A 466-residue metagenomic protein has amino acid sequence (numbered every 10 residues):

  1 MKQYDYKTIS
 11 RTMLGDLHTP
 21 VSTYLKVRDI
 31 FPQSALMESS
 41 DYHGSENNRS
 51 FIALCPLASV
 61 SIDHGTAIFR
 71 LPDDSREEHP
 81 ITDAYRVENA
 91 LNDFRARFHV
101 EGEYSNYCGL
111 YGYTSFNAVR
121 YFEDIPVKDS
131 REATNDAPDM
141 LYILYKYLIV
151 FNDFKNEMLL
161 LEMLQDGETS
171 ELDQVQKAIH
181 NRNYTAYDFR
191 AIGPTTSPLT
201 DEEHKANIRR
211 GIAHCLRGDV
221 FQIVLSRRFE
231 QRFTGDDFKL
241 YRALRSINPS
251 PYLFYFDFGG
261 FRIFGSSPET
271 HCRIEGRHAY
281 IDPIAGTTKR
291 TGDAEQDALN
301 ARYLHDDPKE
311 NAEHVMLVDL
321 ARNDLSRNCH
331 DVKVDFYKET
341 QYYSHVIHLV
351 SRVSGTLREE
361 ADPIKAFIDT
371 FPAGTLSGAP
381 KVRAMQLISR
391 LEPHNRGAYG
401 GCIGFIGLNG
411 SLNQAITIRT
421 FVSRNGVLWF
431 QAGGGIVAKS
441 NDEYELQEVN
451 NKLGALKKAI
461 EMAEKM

Functional and structural regions predicted by a protein language model:
M1-M466: Extended alpha-helical targeting/anchoring segments, especially N-terminal organellar/secretory targeting helices
